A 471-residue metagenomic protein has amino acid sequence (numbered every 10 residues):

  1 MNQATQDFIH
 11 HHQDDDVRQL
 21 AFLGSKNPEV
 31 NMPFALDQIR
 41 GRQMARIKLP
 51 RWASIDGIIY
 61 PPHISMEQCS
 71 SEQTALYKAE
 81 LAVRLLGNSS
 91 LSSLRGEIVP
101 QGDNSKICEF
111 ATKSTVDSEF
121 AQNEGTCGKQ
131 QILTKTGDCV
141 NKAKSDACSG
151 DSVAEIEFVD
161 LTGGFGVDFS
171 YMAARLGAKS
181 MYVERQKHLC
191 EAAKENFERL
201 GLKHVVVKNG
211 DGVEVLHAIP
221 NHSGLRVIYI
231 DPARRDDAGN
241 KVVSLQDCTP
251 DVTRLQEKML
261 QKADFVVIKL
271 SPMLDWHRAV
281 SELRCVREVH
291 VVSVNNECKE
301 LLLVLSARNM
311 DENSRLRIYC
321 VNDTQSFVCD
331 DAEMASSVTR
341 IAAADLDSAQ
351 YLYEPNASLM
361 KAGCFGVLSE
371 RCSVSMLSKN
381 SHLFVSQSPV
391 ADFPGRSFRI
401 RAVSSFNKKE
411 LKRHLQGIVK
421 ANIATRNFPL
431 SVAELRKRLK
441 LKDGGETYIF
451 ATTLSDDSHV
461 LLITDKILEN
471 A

Functional and structural regions predicted by a protein language model:
M1-A471: SAM-dependent transferase fold signal centered on methyltransferase-like domains, encompassing both Class I
